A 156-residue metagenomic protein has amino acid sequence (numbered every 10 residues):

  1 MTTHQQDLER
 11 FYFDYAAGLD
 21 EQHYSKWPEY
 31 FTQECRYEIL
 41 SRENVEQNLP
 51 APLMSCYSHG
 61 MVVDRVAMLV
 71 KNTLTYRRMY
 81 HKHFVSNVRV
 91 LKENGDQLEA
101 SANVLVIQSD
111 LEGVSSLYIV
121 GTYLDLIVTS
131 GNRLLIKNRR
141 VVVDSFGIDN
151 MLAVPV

Functional and structural regions predicted by a protein language model:
M1-E21, K26-Q33: Short, low-complexity N-terminal intrinsically disordered segments enriched in polar/charged residues
Y15-A16, K71-R78, L111-V114: Short helix-to-loop capping/linker segments positioned immediately adjacent to catalytic or ligand/cofactor-binding
G18-K26, L74-T75, M79, R133: Surface-exposed helix-capping loop/turn segments at secondary-structure junctions
Q33-N103: A solvent-exposed, acidic/Ser-Thr-rich amphipathic alpha-helical stretch
F84, R89-V156: A beta-strand edge to alpha-helix "cap/lid" segment located at domain peripheries
